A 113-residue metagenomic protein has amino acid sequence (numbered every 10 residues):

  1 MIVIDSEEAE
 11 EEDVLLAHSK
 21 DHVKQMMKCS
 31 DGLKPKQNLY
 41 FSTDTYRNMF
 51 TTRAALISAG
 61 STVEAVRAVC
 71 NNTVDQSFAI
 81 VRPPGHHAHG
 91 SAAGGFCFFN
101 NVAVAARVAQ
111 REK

Functional and structural regions predicted by a protein language model:
M1-K113: HDAC/HDAC-like amidohydrolase catalytic core signature
